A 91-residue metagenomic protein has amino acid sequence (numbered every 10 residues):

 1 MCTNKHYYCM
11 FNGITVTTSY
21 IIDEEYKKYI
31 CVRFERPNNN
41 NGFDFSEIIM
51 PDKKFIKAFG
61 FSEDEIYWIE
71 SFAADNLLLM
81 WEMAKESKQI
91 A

Functional and structural regions predicted by a protein language model:
M1, M10, M50, M80-M83: Detector for methionine-enriched segments
M1-Y29: Short, charged/polar N-terminal "headpieces" of proteins
T3-N4, F43-S46, A84: Structured catalytic/translocation cores of nucleotide/phosphate-coupled proteins
N4, N12, N38-N41, N76: Detector for Asparagine
T18-S62: A short, structured beta-strand/loop element
F59-A91: Acidic, low-complexity intrinsically disordered segments
